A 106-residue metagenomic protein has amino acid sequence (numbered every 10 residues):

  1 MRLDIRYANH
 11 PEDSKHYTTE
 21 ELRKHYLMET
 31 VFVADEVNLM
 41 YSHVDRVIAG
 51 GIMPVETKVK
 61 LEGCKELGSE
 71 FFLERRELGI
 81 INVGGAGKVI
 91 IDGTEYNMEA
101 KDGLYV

Functional and structural regions predicted by a protein language model:
M1-G51: A short, N-terminal "cap"/entry segment at the start of jelly-roll beta-barrel domains of the cupin/DSBH fold
T18-E20, H25-E29, T57-L61, L67-S69 (+1 more regions): A short linear-motif detector with a strong N-terminal bias
F32-V33, F72-E74, N97: Short solvent-exposed loop/turn micro-motifs enriched in small/polar/acidic residues
E36-V37, L78, A86, G103: Short, acidic/polar N-cap/turn motifs at the starts of alpha helices
S42-V59, G63, L67-G93: Glycine- and acidic-residue-biased ligand/ion/polar-headgroup-sensing regions
I91-V106: Short acidic-glycine-tyrosine-enriched beta hairpin
